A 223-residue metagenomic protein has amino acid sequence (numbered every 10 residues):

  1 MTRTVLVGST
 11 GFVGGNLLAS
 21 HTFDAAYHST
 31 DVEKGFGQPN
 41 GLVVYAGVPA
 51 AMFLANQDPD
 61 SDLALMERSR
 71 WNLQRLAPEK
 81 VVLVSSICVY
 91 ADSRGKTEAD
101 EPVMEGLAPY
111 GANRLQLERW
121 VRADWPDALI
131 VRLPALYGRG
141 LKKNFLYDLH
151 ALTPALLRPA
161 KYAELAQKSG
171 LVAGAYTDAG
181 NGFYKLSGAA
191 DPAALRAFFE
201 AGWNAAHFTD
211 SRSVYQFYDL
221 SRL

Functional and structural regions predicted by a protein language model:
T2-F23: N-terminal Rossmann NAD(P)H-binding glycine-rich loop of SDR-like oxidoreductase domains
T10-F12, G47-M52, I87-Y90, A135-G138 (+1 more regions): Short, solvent-exposed loop/turn segments at secondary-structure junctions
V32-E79, L83-K96: NAD(P)H-binding glycine-rich loop region in Rossmannoid oxidoreductase-like domains and their noncatalytic homologs
R75-V81, L117-A128: A structural motif corresponding to the C-terminal end of an alpha-helix and its immediate exit/capping segment
K96-M104: Short glycine/proline- and charge-enriched loop/turn segments that cap or connect secondary-structure elements
Y110: Catalytic tyrosine of NAD(P)H-dependent dehydrogenase/reductases that use a Tyr as the general acid/base
N113: Active-site helix of classical SDR
D127-F217: NAD(P)-dependent short-chain dehydrogenase/reductase
